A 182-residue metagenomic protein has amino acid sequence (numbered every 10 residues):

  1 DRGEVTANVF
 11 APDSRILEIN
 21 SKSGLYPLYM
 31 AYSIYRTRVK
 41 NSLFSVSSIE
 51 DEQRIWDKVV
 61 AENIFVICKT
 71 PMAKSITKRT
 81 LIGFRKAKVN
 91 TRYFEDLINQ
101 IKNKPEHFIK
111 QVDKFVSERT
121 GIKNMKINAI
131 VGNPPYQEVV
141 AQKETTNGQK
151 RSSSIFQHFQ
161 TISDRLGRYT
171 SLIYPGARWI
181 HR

Functional and structural regions predicted by a protein language model:
D1-R182: SAM-dependent methyltransferase catalytic region
